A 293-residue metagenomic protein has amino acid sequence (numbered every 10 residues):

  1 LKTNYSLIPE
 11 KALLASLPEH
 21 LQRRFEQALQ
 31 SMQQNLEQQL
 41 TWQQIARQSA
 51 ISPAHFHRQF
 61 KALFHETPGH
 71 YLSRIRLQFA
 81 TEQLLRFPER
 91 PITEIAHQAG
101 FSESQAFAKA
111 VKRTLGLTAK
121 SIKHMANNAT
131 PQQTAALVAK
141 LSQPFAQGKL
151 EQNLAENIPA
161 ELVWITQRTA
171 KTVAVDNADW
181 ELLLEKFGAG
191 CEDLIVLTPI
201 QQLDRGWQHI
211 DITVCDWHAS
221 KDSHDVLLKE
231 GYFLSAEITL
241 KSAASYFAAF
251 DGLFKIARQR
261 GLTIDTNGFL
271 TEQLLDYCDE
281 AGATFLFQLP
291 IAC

Functional and structural regions predicted by a protein language model:
T3-S16, Q39, Q43-L72, A96-T118: Basic/polar phosphate-binding segments, predominantly the helix-turn-helix DNA-binding elements of transcriptional
S16-H20, K241-A244: Short, surface-exposed alpha-helical recognition segments that flank or form part of ligand/macromolecule-binding
E19-Q22, E26, R74, Q78 (+1 more regions): Amphipathic alpha-helical repeat elements characteristic of tetratricopeptide repeat
L29-Q39, Q43, E66-Q98, A126-K149: Terminal helix-turn-helix DNA-binding modules in bacterial transcription factors
Q30, R47, D251, K255: Replace "anionic and nucleotidyl ligands
H70, H97, Q105-C293: A solvent-exposed interaction/effector surface
